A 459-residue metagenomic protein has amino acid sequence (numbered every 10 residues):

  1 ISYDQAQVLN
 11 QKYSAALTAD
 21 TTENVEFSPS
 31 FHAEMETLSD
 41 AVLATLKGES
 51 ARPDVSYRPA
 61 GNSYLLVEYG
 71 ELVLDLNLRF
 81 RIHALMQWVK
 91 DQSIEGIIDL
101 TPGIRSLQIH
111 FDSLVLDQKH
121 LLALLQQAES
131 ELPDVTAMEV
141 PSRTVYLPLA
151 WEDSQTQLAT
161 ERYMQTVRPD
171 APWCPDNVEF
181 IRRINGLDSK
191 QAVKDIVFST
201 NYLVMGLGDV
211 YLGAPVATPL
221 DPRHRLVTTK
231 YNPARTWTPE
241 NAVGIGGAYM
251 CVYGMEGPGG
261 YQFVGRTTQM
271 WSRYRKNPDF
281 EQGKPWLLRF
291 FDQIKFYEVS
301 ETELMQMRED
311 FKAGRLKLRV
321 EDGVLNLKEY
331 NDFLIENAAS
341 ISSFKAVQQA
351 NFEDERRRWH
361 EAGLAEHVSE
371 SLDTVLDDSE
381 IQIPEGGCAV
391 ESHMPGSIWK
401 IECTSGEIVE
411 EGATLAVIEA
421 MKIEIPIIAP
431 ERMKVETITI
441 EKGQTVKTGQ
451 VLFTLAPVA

Functional and structural regions predicted by a protein language model:
I1-V375: Conserved "landmark" site that anchors the functional core of diverse proteins
S379: Extended, charge-enriched "interface" segments that sit outside catalytic cores
G386-A459: Structured functional modules or segments
